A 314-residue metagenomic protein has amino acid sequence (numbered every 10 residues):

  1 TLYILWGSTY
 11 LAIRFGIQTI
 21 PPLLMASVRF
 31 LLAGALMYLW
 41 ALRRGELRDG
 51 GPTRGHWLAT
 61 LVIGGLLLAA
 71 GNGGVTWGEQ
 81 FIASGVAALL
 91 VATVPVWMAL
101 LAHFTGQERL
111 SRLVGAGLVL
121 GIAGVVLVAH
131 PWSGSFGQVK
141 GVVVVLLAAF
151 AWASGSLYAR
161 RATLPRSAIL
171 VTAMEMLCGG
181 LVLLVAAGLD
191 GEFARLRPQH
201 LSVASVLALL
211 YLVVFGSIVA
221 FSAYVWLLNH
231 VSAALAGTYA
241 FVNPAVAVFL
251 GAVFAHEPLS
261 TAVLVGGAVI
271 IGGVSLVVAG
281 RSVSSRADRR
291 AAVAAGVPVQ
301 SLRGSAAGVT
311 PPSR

Functional and structural regions predicted by a protein language model:
T1-S27, A33, W77, G134-R161 (+2 more regions): Glycine-/small-residue-enriched transmembrane alpha-helix faces in small-molecule transporters and effluxers
L5, T9-I13, Y38-V91, A99-L101 (+2 more regions): Specific transmembrane alpha-helical segments of multi-pass solute transporters/efflux pumps, especially DMT/EamA
S8, F15, T19, A33-P52 (+6 more regions): Membrane-interface helix-cap regions at the ends of transmembrane helices in multi-pass membrane proteins
G16, M25, R29, G78 (+9 more regions): Hydrophobic/aromatic residues within transmembrane alpha-helices of multi-pass small-molecule transporters
L24-A35, L67-L68, N72-R109, V114 (+3 more regions): Specific alpha-helical transmembrane segments that line the substrate/conduction pathway and gating interfaces
L24-L39, L61-V62, L113-A123, V139-L147 (+3 more regions): Hydrophobic alpha-helical transmembrane segments of multi-pass integral membrane proteins, especially transporters
F30, L39, H130-P131, S205 (+1 more regions): C-terminal-most transmembrane helix of multi-pass membrane proteins
M37, I63, T93, L101 (+6 more regions): Hydrophobic transmembrane alpha-helices of multi-pass small-molecule transport proteins
